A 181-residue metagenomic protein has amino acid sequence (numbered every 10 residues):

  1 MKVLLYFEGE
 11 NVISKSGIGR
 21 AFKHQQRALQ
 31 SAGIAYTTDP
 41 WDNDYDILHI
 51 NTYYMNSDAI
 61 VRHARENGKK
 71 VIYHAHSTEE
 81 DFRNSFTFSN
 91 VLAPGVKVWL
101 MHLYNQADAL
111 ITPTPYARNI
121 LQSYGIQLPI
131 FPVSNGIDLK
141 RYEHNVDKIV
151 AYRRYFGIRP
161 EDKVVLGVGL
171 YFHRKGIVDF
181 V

Functional and structural regions predicted by a protein language model:
E8, Y73-V98, K140: Acceptor-binding helix/loop patch of EC 2.4 sugar-transfer enzymes, predominantly nucleotide-sugar-dependent
S16-L29: Short amphipathic alpha-helix
T38-S57, I72: Short N-terminal targeting/anchoring amphipathic segment
I47-H49, H63-R83, I111, F131-P132: Active-site proximal beta-strand in glycosyltransferases
E66, V91-L110: Membrane-proximal helix-turn-helix segments that form the acceptor-binding/catalytic region of lipid-linked
Y116, G136: Carbohydrate-associated surface elements
E143-I158: A short helix/loop element that forms part of the nucleotide-sugar donor recognition site in Leloir-type
V150, R159-K175, V181: Conserved donor-binding/catalytic core segment of Leloir-type glycosyltransferases
